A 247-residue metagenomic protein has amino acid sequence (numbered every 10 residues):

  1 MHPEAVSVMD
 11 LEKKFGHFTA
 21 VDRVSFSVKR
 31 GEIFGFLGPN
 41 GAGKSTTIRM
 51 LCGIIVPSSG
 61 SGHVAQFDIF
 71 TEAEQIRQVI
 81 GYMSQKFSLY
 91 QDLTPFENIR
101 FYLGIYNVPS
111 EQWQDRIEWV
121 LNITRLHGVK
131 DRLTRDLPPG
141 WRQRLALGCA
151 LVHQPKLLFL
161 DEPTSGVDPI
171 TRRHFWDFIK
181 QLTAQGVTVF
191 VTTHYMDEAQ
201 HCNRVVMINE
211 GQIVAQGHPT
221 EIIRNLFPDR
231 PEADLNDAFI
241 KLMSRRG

Functional and structural regions predicted by a protein language model:
G60-D68, Q75-I76: Conserved ABC transporter NBD signature motif
D92, L133-G140: Conserved ABC ATPase signature
R100, G104, E111-V129: Conserved ABC ATPase "signature" region
Q154: Conserved catalytic motifs of ABC-family nucleotide-binding domains
L158-D161: Catalytic Walker B motif of ABC-type/P-loop ATPase nucleotide-binding domains
Q216-G217: ABC ATPase "signature
